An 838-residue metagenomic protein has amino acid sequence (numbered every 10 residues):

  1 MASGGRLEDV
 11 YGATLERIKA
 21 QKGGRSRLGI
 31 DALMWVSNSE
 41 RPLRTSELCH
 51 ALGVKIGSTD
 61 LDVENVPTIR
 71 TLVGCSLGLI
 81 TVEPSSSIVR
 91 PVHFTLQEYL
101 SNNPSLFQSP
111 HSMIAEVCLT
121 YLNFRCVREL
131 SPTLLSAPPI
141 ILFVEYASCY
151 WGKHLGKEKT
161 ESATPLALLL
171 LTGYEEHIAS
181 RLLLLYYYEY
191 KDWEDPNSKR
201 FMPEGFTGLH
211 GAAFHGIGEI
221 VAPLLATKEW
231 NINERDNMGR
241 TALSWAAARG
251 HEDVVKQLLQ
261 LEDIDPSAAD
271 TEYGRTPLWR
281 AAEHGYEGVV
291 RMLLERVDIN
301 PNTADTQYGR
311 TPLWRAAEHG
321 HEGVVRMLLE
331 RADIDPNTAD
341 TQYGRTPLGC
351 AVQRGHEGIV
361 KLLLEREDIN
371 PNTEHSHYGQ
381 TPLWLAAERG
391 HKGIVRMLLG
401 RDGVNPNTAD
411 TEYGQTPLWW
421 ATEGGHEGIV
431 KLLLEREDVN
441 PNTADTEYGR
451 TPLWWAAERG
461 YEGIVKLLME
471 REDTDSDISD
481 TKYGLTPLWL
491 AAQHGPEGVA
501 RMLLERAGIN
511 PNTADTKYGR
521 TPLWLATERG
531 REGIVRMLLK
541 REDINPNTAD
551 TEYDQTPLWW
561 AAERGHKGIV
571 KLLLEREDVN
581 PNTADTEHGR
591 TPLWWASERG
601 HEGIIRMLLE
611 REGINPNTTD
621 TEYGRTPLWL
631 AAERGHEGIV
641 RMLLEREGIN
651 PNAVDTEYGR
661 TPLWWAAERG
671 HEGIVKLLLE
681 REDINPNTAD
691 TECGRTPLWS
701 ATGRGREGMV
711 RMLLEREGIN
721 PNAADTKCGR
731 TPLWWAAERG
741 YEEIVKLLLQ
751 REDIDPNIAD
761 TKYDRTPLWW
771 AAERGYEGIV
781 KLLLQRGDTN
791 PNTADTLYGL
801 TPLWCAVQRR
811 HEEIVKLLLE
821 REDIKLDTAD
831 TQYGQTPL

Functional and structural regions predicted by a protein language model:
M1-H251: Leucine/isoleucine-rich amphipathic helices and adjacent mixed helix/strand linkers that form non-membrane
L142, Y146-N300, T306-H319, V325-L328 (+5 more regions): Leucine-rich, hydrophobic repeat-scaffold detector
M202, D236, D270-T271, D305-T306 (+15 more regions): Ankyrin repeat boundary/linker residues
G205, G239, Y273-G274, Y308-G309 (+15 more regions): Start-of-repeat signature of ankyrin repeats
P223-N231, K256-I264, M292-I299, L329-I334 (+14 more regions): Ankyrin repeat domain, specifically the short helix-to-loop turn at the C-terminus of the second helix of each repeat
N233, S267, N302, D335-N337 (+14 more regions): Ankyrin-repeat junction/capping positions
